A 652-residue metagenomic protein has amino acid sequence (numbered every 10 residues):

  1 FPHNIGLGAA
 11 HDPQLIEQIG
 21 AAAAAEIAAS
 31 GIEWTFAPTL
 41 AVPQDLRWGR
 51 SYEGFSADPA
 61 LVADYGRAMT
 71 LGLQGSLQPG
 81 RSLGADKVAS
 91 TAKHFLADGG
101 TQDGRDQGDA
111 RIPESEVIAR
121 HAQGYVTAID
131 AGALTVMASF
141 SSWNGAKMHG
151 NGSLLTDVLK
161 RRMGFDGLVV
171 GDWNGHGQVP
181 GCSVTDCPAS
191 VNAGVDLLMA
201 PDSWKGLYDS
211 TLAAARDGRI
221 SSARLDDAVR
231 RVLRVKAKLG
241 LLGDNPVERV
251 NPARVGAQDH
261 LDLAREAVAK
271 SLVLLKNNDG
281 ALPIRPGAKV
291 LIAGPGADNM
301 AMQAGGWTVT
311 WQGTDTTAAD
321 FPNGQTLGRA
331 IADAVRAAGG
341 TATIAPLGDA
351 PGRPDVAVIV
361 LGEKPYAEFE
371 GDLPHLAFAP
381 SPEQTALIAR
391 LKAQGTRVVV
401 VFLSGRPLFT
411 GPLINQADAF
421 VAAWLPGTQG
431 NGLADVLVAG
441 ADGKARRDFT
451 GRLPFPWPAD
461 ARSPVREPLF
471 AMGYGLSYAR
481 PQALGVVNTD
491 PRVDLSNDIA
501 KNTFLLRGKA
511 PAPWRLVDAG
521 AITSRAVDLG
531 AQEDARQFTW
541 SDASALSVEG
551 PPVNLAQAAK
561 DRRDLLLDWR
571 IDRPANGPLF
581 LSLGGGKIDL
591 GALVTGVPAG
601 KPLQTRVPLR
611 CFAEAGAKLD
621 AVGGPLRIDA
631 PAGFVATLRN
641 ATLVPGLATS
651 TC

Functional and structural regions predicted by a protein language model:
F1-A512: Glycoside hydrolase catalytic-domain context in secreted enzymes
R462-P464, A648-C652: Low-complexity, Pro/Ser/Thr- and charge-rich linker/hinge segments at domain boundaries
P513-P552: Short carbohydrate-recognition loop motifs
A543-E549, A575-P578, K587-L590, A632-R639: Short, surface-exposed beta-strand/loop "edge" segments at domain boundaries and coil↔beta transitions
S547-L565, T595-G600, A615-D620: Extracellular/lumenal carbohydrate-interaction signature centered on repeated Trp-anchored short motifs
L565-W569, L579-L581, Q604-A648: Extracellular beta-strand ligand-recognition surfaces/modules
R570-P574: Short solvent-exposed strand-capping/beta-turn motif centered on an Asx-Ser/Thr pair
G586-P598: Solvent-exposed serine/threonine-rich low-complexity stretches and specific carbohydrate-binding patches
